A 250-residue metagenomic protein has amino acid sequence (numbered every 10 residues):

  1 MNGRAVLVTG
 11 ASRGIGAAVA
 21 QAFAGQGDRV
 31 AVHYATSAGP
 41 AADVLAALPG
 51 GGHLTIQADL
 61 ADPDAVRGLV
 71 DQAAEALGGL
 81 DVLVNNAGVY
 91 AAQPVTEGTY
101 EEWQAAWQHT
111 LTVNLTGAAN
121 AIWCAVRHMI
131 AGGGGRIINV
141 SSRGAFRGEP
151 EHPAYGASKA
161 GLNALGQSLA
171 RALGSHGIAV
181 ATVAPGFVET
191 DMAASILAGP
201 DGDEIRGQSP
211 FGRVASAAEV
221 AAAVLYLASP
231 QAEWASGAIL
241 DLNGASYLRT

Functional and structural regions predicted by a protein language model:
A5, S12-R13: Conserved glycine-rich cofactor-binding loop
R67, V89-Q108, E151-A154, A194-A198: Conserved mid-core segment of classical short-chain dehydrogenase/reductases
V89, Y100-A119, I138, L162: Catalytic Tyr-X3-Lys loop
I122, S158, G166: Active-site helix of classical SDR
R127, R171-A172: Alpha-helical segment proximal to the catalytic Tyr-Lys
S142: Residue(s) in the substrate-gating loop at a strand-loop-helix junction that position the organic substrate next
R147, F211, L225, S236-T250: Short C-terminal tail/terminal secondary-structure segment of NAD(P)H-dependent dehydrogenase/reductase domains
G174, A179, A235-G237: Short, small/polar-rich loop/turn modules that mediate ligand/substrate recognition or access, typified
